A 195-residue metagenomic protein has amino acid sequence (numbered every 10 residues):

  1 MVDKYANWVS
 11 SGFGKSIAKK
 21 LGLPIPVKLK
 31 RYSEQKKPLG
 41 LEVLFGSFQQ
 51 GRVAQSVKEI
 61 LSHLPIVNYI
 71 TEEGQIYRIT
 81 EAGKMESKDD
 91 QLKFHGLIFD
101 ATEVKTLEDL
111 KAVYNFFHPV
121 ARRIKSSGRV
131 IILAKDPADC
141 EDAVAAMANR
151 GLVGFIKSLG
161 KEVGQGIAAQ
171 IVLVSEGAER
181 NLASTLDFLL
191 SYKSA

Functional and structural regions predicted by a protein language model:
M1-A195: Glycine-rich nucleotide cofactor-binding loops and adjacent beta-alpha elements of adenine nucleotide/dinucleotide sites
